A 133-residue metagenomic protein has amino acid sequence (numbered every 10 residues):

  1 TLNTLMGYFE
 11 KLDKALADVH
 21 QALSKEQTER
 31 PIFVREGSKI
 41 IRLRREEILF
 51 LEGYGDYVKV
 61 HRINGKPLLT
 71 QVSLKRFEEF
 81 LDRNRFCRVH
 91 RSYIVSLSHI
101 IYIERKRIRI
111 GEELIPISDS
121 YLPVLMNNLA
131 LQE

Functional and structural regions predicted by a protein language model:
L5-I117: Conserved binding/recognition cores within well-folded domains
V124-E133: C-terminal output/interaction extensions
